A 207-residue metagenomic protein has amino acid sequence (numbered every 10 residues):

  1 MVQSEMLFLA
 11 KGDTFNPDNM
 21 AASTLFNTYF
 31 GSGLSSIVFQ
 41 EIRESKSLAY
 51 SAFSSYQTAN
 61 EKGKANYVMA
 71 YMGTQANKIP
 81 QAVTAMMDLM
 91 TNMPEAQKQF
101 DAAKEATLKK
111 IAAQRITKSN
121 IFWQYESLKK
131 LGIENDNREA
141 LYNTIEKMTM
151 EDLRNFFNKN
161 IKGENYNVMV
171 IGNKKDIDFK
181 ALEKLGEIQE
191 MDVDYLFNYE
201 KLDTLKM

Functional and structural regions predicted by a protein language model:
V2-T14, S23, N27, F39-E151 (+2 more regions): M16 family metallopeptidases and their MPP-like homologs
N16-D18, K78-Q81, K175-K180: Short, conserved charged micro-motifs
D18-L25, F30, I177, G186-Q189: PPIase-associated folding chaperone regions across multiple families
V38, A82, F156, D178-A181: Hydrophobic side chains in well-ordered alpha-helices
L89-E95, E183-D194: A common structural junction motif
E151-N158: Mature hydrolase/peptidase catalytic cores and their serpin-fold inhibitory cores, especially in secreted
V170-G172, F179-G186: Amphipathic, charged alpha-helical segments and their helix-to-coil junctions in extracytoplasmic/peripheral assemblies
K184, V193-M207: Extracellular/periplasmic ectodomains of large secreted or surface enzymes and adhesion receptors
